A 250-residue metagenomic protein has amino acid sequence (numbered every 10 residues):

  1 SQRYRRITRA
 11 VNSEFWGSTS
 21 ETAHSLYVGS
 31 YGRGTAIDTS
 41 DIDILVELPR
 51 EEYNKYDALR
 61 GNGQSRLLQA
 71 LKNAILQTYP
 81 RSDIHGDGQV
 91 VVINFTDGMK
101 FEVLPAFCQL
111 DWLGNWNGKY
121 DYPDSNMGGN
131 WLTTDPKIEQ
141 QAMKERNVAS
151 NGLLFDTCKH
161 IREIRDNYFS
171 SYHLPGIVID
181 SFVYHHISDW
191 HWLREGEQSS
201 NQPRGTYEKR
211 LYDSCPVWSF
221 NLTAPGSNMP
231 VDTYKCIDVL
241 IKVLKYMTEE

Functional and structural regions predicted by a protein language model:
S1-L26: Helical scaffold of the NTase/Pol beta-like nucleotidyltransferase catalytic core
A23, V91-T96, P105, A142-D166 (+1 more regions): Catalytic residues for metal-mediated phosphoryl-transfer on nucleic acids/nucleotides
L26, R60-L113: Conserved catalytic core of two-metal-ion nucleotidyltransferases
S30-P49, V90-A106: Histidine-centered divalent-metal-coordination microenvironment in nucleic-acid enzymes
G34-L68, K72: Catalytic metal-binding acidic patch
L113-K144: Aromatic/basic-lined ligand-recognition segments that form π-stacking hydrophobic pockets flanked by Lys/Arg to engage
G152-E250: Conserved nucleotidyltransferase catalytic core and NTase-mimicking acidic/glycine-rich helix/loop elements in nucleic
